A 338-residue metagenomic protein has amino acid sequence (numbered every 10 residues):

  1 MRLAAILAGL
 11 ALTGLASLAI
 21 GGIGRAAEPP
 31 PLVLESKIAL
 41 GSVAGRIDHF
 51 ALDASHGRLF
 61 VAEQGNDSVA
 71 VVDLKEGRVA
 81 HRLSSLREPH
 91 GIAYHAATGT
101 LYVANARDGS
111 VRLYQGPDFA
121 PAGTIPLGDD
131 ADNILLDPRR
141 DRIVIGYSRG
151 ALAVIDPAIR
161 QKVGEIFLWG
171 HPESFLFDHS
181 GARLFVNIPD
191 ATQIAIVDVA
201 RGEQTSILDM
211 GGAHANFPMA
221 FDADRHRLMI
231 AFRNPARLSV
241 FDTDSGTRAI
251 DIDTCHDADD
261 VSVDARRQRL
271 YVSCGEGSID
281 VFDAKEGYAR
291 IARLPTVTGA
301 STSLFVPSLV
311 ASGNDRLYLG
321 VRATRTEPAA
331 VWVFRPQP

Functional and structural regions predicted by a protein language model:
M1-A11: Bacterial N-terminal signal peptides that target proteins for export
G14, L18-P338: Predominantly soluble domains enriched in secretory-pathway, periplasmic, or organellar proteins
